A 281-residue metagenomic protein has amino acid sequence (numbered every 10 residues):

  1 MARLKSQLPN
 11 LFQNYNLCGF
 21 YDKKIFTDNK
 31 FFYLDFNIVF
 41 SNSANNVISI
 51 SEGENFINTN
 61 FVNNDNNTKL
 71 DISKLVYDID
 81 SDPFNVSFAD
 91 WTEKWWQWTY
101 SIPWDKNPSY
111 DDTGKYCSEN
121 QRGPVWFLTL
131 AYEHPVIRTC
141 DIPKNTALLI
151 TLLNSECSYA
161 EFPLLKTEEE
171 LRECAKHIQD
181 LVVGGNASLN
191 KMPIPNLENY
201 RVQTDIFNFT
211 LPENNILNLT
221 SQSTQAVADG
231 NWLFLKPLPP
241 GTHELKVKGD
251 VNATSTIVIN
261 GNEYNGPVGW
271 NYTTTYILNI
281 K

Functional and structural regions predicted by a protein language model:
G53, I57, F61, N67-E119 (+1 more regions): N-terminal segment immediately downstream of the Sec signal-peptide cleavage site in secreted/extracellular proteins
W96-L149, L153-N154, P267, I280: Solvent-exposed, flexible loop/coil segments flanking beta-strands in beta-rich domains
P124-N214: Extracellular-facing segments of soluble proteins and assemblies that are Gly/Ser/Thr-biased and enriched in aromatics
P143, L238-P240, G269: Surface-exposed coil/turn segments at beta-strand junctions on protein surfaces, enriched
T146, P239-T242, V258: A glycine-anchored, Pro-Gly-centered beta-turn/N-cap motif
E156, K166-L181, A253-K281: Extended, polar beta-sheet/loop recognition surfaces of beta-rich domains that mediate binding to diverse ligands
P212-W232: Aromatic sugar-binding surface patches on proteins that engage polysaccharides or sugar-phosphate polymers
T242-A253: Internal, hydrophobic beta-strand segments that form the core of beta-sheet-rich folds
